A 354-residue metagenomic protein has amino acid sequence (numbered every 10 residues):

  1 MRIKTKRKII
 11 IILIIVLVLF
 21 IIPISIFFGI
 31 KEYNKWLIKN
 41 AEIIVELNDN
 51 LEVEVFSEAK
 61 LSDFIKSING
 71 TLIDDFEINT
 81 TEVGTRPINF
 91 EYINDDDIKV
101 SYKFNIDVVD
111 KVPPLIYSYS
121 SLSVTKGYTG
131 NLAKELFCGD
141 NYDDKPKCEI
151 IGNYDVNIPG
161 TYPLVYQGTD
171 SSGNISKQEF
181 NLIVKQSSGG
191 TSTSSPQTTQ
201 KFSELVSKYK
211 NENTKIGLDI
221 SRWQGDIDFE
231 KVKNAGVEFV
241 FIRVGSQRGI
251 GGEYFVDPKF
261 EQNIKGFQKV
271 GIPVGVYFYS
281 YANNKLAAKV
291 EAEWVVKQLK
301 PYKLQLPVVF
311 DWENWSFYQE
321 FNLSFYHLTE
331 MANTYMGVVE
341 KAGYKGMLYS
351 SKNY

Functional and structural regions predicted by a protein language model:
R2-I22, F28: N-terminal Sec-pathway targeting helices
K8, K31-N69, V112-Y142: Solvent-exposed, low-complexity, repeat-rich "mucin-like" stalks and linkers
K66-Y102, D143-V184: Serine/threonine-rich, repeat-prone extracellular segments and beta-strand-based repeat modules of secreted/surface
E82-V112, Y117-S121, K126-Y128: Structured, soluble extracytoplasmic/luminal domains of envelope-associated proteins
D107-L115, I183-S192: Extracellular interdomain linker/stem segments of modular secreted and single-pass surface proteins
T161, F180, Q186-D219: N-terminal module-boundary/linker segments of secreted carbohydrate-active enzymes
K210-T334, E340-A342: Substrate-binding cleft of extracellular glycoside hydrolase catalytic domains
A342-Y354: Aromatic-lined carbohydrate-recognition surfaces of secreted/lumenal glycan-active proteins
